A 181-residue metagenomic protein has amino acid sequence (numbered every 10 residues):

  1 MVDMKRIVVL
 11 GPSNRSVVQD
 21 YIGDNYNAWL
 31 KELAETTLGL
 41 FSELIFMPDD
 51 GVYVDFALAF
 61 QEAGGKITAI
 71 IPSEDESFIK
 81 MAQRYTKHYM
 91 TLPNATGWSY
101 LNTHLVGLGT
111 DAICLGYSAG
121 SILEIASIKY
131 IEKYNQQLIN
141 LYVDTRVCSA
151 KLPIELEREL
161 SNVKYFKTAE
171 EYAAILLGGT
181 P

Functional and structural regions predicted by a protein language model:
V2-W29: Glycine-rich phosphate-binding "P-loop"
R15, D24-S42, M47-I154: Acidic/glycine-enriched connector segments
A82-Y85, L177-P181: Short, surface-exposed amphipathic charged segments that create phosphate/polyanion-binding patches used for binding
K87-T96, S161-I175: Short acidic-hydrophobic, aromatic-tinged amphipathic segments that line or gate anion-handling sites
H104, Y172-T180: Short amphipathic alpha-helix with an adjacent loop that forms part of the alpha/beta core around
E155-L160: Extended, Lys/Glu/Leu-rich amphipathic alpha-helical scaffolds
